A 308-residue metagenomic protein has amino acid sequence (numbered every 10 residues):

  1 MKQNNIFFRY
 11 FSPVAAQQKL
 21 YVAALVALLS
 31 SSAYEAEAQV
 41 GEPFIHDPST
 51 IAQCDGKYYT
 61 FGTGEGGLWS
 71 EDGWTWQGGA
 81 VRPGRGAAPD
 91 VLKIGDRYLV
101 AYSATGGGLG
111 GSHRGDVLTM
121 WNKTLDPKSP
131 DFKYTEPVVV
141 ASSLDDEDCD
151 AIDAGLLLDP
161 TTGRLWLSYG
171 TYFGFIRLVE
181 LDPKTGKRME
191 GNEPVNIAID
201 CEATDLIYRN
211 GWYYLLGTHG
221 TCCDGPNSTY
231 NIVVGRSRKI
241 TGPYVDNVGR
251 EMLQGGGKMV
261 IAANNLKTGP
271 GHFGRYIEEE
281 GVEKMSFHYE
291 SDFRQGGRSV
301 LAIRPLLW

Functional and structural regions predicted by a protein language model:
M1-K2, E35: Secreted/periplasmic carbohydrate-active enzymes, especially glycoside hydrolases
Q3-V22: Bacterial N-terminal signal peptides that target proteins for export
Y10-S12, A27, E42: Hydrophobic residues within membrane-embedded alpha helices
P13-A15, S31-E35: Glycine-centered signal
K19-S31: Bacterial N-terminal signal peptides
A36-W308: Carbohydrate-active catalytic/glycan-binding domains of CAZyme proteins, especially the secreted or lumenal ectodomains
